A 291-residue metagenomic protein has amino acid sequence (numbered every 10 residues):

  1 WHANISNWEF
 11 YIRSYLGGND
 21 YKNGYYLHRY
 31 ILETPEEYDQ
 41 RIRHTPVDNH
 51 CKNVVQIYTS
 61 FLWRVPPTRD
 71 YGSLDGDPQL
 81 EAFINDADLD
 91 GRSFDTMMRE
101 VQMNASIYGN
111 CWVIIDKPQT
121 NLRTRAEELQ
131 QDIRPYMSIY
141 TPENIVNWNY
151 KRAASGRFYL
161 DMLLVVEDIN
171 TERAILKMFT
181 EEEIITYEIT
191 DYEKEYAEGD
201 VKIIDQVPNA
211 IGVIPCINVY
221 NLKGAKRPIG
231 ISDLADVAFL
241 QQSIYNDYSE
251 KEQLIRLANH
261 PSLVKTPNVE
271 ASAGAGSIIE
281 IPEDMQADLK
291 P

Functional and structural regions predicted by a protein language model:
W1-Y140, N144: Extended, helix-rich architectural segments
I5-W8, Y21, Q40, N49 (+14 more regions): Short linear motifs in intrinsically disordered/low-complexity regions
Y15-L16, K22, D70, L74 (+8 more regions): Intrinsically disordered, low-complexity segments enriched in small/polar residues
L16, L32, H44-P46, V55 (+9 more regions): Sequence-pattern detector for short linear motifs and compositional/periodic biases rather than a specific fold
N19-D20, Y26, L74, P78 (+8 more regions): Compositionally biased, intrinsically disordered low-complexity regions
T34, V54, G72, L122 (+6 more regions): A broad, structure-centric signal for solvent-exposed, well-ordered loop/edge residues that line or flank functional
R99-K226: Extended, regular secondary-structure scaffolds
A197-P291: Extended, charged amphipathic alpha-helical segments
